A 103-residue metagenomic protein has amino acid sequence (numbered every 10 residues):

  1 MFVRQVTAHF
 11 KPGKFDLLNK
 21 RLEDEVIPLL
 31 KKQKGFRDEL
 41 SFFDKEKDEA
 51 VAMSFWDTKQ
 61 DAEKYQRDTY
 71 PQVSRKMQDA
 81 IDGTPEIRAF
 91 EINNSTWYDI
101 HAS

Functional and structural regions predicted by a protein language model:
M1-A50, D57-P71, D79-S103: Short S/T/G/P-rich N-terminal loop/turn motif that feeds into the first structured element of a domain
